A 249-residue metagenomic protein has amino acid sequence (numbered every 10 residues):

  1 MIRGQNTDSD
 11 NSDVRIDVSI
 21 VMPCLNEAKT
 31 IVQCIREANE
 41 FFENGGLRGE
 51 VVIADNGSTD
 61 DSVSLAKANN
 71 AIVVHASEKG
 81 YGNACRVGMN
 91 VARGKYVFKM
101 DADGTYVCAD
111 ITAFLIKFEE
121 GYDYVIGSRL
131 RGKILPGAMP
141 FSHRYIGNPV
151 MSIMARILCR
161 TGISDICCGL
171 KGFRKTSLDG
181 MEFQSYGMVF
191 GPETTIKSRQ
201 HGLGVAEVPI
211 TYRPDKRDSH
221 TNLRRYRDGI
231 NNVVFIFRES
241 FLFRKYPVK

Functional and structural regions predicted by a protein language model:
M1-I16, G137, I153, I157-R160 (+1 more regions): Hydrophobic helical membrane-anchoring modules
M1-N39: N-proximal low-complexity "stem/linker" segments adjacent to membrane-targeting elements
E27-T30, S58, Y81: Donor nucleotide-sugar binding loop of glycosyltransferases
E37-L47: Short, acidic, metal-binding catalytic loop of nucleotide-sugar glycosyltransferases
D55-V63: A conserved acidic beta->alpha catalytic loop
S77-K79, N83-V91, Y96, C108-M188 (+1 more regions): Acceptor/aglycone-binding surface of glycosyltransferases and processive sugar-polymer synthases
G104-Y106: Acidic metal-phosphate-binding loop of nucleotide-sugar-dependent transferases
